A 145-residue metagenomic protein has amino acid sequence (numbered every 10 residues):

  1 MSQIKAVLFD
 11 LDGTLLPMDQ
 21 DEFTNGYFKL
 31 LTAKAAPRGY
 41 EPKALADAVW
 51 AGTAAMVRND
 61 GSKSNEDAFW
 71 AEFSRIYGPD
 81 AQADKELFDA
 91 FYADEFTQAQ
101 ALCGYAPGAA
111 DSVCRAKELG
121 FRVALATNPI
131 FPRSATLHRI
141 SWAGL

Functional and structural regions predicted by a protein language model:
M1-W50: Active-site neighborhood of HAD-like aspartate-dependent phosphohydrolases
T14-Q20, A54-R58, R122-V123: A ubiquitous short alpha-helical element
D19-E22, D60, Q100-A101: Short, solvent-exposed loop/turn segments at secondary-structure boundaries
N25, K29, D67, R133-H138: Short, surface-exposed alpha-helical segments at coil->helix boundaries
K43-A93: A metal-dependent, Asp-based hydrolase signature
D89-Y105, A109-A143: Substrate-recognition element of Asp-dependent hydrolases with the DxDx(T/V) motif
